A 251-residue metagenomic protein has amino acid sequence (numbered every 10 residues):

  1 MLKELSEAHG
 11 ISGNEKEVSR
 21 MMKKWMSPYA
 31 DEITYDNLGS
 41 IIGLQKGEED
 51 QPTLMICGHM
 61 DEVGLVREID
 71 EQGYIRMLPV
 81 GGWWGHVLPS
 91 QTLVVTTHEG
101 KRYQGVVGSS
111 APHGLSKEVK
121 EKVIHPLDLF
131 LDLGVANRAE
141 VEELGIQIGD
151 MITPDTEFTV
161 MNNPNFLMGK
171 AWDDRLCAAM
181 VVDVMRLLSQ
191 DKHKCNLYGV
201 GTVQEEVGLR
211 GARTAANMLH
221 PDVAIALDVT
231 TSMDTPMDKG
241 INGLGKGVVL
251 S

Functional and structural regions predicted by a protein language model:
M1-S251: N-terminal hydrophobic/helix-forming segments and targeting peptides
